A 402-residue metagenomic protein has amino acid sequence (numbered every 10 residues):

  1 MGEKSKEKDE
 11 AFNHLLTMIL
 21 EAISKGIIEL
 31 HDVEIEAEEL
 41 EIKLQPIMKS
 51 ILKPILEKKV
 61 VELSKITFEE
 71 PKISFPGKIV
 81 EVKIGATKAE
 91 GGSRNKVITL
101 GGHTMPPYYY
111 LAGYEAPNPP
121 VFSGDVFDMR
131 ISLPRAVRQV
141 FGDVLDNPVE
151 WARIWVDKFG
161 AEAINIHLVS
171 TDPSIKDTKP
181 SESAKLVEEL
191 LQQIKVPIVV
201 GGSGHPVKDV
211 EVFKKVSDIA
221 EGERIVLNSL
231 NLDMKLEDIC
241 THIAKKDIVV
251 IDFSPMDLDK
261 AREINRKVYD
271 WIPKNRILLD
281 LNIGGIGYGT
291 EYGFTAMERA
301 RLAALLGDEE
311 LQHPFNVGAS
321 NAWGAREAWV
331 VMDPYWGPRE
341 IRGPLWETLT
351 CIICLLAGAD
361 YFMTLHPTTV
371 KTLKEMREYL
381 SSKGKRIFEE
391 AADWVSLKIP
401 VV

Functional and structural regions predicted by a protein language model:
M1-L56, R339-V402: Structured C-terminal cap/extension of enzyme domains
I19-L30, E34, E41, V121-E150 (+5 more regions): Active-site mouth loops of central-metabolism enzymes
P76-G77, E81-K83, M105-V144, V317-W336: N-terminal small/glycine-rich loop or linker at the start of catalytic domains across soluble metabolic enzymes
P120-V126, E162-I166, I198-G202, E223-S229 (+4 more regions): Hydrophobic faces of well-ordered beta-strands that scaffold small-molecule active sites in alpha/beta enzyme cores
L133-V137, G160-L190, I194, V200-P206 (+1 more regions): Glycine-rich, proline-tolerant flexible connector loops at the mouths of alpha/beta enzymes
V144-V156, F213, L345-I353: Short, acidic/polar
I175-G201, S217-G222, E298-V317, Y379-D393: Alpha-helix-loop-beta-strand connector modules within alpha/beta enzyme cores
D233-M376: Catalytic alpha/beta core domains of metabolic enzymes, predominantly
